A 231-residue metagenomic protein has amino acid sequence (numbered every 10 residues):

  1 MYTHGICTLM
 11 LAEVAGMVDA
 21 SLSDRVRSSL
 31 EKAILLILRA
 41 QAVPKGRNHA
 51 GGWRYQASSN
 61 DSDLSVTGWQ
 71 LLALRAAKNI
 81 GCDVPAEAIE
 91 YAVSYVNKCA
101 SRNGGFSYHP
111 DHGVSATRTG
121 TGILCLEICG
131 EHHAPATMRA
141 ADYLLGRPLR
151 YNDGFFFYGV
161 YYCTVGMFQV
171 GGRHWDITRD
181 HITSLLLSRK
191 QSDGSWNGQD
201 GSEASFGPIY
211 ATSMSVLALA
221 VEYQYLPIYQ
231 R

Functional and structural regions predicted by a protein language model:
M1-E90, K98-D142, R147-I182, N197-Q230: An alpha-helical repeat/solenoid feature that recognizes helix-turn-helix modules
L185-L186: C-terminal structured "cap/appendage" subdomains that terminate the fold
D193: Acidic carboxylate motifs that coordinate Ca2+ or other divalent cations, activating on Asp/Glu
